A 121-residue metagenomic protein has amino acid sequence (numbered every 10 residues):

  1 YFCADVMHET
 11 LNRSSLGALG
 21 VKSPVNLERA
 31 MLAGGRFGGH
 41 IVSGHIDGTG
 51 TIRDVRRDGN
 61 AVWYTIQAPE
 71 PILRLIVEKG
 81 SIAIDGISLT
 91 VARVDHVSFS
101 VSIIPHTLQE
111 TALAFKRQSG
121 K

Functional and structural regions predicted by a protein language model:
Y1-K121: Conserved loop->alpha-helix
